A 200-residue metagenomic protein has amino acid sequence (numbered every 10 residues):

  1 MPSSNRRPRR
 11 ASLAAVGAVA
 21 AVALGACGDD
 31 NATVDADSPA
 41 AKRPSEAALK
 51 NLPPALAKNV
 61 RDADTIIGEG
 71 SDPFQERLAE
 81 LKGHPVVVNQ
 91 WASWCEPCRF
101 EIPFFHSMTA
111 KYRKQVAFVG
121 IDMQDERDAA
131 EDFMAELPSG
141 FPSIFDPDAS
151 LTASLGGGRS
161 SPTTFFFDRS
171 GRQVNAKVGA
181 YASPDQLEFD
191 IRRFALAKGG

Functional and structural regions predicted by a protein language model:
M1-G68, G199-G200: N-terminal targeting signals for export/organelle localization
C27, C95-C98: Short cysteine clusters
D62-V86: A short beta-strand-turn-helix
A79-G83, F100, S107-A117, A135-P142 (+2 more regions): Sec-exported extracytoplasmic/periplasmic mature domains
H84-V86, W91-W94, S160: Short pre-active-site segment immediately N-terminal to redox-active cysteine/selenocysteine motifs in thiol-based
V87-V88, F118, T164: Hydrophobic beta-strand anchors of alpha/beta hydrolase catalytic cores
R99-L137, P147-S154: Structural microenvironment flanking redox-active thiols in thiol-disulfide oxidoreductases
M134-G140, P147-G199: Thiol/disulfide oxidoreductase modules built on the thioredoxin-like
